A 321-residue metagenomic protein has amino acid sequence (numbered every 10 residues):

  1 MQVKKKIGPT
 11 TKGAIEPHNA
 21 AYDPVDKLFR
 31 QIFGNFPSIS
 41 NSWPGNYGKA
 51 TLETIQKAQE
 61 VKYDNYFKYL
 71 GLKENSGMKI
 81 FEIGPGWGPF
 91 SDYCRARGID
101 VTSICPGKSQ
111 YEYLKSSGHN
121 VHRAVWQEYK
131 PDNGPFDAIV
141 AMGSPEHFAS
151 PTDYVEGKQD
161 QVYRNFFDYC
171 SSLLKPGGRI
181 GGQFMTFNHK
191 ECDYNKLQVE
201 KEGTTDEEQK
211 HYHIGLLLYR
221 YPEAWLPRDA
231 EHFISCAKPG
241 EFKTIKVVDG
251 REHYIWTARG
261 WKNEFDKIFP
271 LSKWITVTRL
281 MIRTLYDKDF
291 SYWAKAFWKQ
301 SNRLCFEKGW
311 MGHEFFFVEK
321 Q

Functional and structural regions predicted by a protein language model:
M1-I32: N-terminal auxiliary segments of SAM/dcSAM-dependent transferases
Q56-S76: Conserved alpha-helix/loop element of class I SAM-dependent methyltransferases that forms part of the SAM/SAH-binding
W87-G98: Conserved SAM-binding loop of SAM-dependent methyltransferases across substrates and taxa, primarily the Class I
G118-E128: Conserved SAM-binding strand-loop segment of SAM-dependent methyltransferases
E128-M142: A short acidic, Gly/Pro-enriched loop at the edge of an enzyme's catalytic core that lines a small-molecule cofactor
G157-P176: A short glycine-rich, Lys/Arg-flanked "PGG" loop and its adjoining helix->strand segment in the class I
G177-F184: Conserved beta-strand signature within the Rossmann-like core of class I S-adenosyl-L-methionine
T186-W310, E319-Q321: Substrate-binding/catalytic lobe of Class I Rossmann-like enzymes that use SAM or dcSAM, i.e., the mid-to-C-terminal
